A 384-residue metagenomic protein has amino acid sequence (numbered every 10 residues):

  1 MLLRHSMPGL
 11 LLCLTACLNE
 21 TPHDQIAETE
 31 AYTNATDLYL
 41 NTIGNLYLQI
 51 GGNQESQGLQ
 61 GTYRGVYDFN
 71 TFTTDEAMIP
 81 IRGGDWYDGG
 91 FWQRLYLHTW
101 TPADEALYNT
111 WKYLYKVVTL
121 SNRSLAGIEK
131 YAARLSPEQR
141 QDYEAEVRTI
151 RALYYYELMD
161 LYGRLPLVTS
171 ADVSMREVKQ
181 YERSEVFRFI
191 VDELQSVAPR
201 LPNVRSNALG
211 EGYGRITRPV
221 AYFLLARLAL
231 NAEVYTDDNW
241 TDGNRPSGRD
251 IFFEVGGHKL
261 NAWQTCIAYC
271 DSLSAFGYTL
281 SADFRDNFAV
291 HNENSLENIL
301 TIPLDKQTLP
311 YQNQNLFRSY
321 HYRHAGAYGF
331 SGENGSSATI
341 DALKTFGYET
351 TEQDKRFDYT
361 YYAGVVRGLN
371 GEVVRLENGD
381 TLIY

Functional and structural regions predicted by a protein language model:
M1-M7: Bacterial N-terminal signal peptides that target proteins for export
L14-A16: C-terminal motif of bacterial Sec signal peptides marking the signal peptidase cleavage site
L18-E20: Bacterial signal peptide processing site
T29-E30, Q57-I79, L201-V220, V234-G326: Short, surface-exposed recognition loops and adjoining beta-strand edges that mediate ligand/DNA contacts, enriched
A35-G44, L48-L59, I81-Y162, S174-G210: Conserved, well-structured interaction surfaces
T36-Y39, I43, Y47, G51-Q57 (+4 more regions): Elongated scaffold/linker segments in the mid-to-C-terminal portions of large proteins
